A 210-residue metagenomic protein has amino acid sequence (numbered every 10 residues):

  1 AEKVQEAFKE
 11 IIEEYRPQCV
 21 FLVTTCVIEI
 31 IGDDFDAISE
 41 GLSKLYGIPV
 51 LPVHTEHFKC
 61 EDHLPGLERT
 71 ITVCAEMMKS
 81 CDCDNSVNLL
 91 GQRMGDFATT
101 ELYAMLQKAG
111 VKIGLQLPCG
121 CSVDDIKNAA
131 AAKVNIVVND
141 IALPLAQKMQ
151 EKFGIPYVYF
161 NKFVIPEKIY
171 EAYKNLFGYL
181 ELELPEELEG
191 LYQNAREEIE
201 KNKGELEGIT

Functional and structural regions predicted by a protein language model:
A1-T210: An N-terminal assembly and electron-transfer interface module characteristic of large anaerobic redox and radical
